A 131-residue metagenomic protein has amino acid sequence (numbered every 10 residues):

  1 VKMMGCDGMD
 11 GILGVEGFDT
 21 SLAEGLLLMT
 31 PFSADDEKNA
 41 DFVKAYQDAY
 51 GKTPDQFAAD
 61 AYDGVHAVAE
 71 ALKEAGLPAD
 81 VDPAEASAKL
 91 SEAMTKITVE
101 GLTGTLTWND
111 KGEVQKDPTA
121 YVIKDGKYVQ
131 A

Functional and structural regions predicted by a protein language model:
V1-A131: Extracytosolic ligand-binding ectodomains
